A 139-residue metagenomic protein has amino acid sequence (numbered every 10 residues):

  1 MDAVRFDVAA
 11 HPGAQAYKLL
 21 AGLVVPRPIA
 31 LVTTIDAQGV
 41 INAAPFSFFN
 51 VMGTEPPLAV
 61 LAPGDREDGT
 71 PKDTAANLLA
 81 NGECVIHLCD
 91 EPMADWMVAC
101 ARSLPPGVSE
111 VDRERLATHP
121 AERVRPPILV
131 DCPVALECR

Functional and structural regions predicted by a protein language model:
M1-N42, N50-R139: Active-site-proximal mixed secondary-structure blocks
